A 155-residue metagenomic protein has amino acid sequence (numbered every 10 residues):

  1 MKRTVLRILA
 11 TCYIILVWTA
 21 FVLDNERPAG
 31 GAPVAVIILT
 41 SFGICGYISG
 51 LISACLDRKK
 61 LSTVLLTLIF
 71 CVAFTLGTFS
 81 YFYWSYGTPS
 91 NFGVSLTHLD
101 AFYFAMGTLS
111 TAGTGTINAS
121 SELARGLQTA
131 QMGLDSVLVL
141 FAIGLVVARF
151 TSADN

Functional and structural regions predicted by a protein language model:
M1-G46: Transmembrane alpha-helical insertion/packing segments
L16-V17, F74-F79, Y83, D135 (+1 more regions): Alpha-helical transmembrane segments of multipass membrane proteins
T19-P28, L51-L56, W84-T88: Juxtamembrane "helix-exit" motif on the non-cytosolic side of transmembrane helices
A32-F42, T67-C71, T129-G133: Alpha-helical transmembrane segments of polytopic membrane proteins
S41-K59: Canonical alpha-helical transmembrane segments
S53-D57, G87-S90, L145-N155: Juxtamembrane transmembrane-helix termini
L68-Y103: Outer-pore turret/helix-boundary of cation channels
S95-D154: Pore domain of cation channels
